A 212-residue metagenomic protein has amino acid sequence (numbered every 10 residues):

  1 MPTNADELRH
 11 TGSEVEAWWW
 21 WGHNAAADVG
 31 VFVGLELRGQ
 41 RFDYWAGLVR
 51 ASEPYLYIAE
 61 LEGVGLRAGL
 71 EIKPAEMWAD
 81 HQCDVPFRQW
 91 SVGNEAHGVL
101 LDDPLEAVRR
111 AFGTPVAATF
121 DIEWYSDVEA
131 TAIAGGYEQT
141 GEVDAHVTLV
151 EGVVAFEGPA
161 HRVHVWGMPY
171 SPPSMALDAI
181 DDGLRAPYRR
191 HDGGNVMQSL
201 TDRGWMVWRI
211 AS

Functional and structural regions predicted by a protein language model:
M1-S212: Targeting-peptide/extracellular-domain and disordered-appendage signature
